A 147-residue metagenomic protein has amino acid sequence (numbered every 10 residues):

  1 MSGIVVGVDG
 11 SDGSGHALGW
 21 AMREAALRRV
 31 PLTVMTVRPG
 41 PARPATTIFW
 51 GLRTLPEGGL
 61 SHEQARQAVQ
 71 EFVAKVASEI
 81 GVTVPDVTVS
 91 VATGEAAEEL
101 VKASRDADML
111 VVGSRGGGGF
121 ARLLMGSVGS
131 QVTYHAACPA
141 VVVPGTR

Functional and structural regions predicted by a protein language model:
S2-L55, A103, M109: Small/aliphatic-rich secondary-structure junction motif
G13, L27, A74-L110, R147: Structural beta-alpha unit
M35, T88-A92, V141: General small-molecule cofactor/ligand-binding pocket signal
T36, S114-R115, P144-G145: Short secondary-structure boundary segments
R53-E71: A short acidic, glycine-rich active-site loop that binds or catalyzes chemistry on phosphate/adenosine moieties
M109-Y134: Glycine-rich, Arg-bearing micro-motifs that act as flexible, cationic patches
C138-T146: Short, flexible loop segments at boundaries between secondary-structure elements
